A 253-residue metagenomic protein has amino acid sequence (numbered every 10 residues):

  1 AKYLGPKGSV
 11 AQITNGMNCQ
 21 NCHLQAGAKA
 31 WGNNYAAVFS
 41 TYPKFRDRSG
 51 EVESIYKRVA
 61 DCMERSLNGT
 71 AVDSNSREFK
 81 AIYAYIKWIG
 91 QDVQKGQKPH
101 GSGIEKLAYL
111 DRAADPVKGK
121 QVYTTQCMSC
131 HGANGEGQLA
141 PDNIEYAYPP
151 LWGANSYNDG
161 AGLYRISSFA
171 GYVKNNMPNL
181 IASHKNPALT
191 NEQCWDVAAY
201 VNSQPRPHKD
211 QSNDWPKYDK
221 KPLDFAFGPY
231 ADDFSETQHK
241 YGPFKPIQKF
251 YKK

Functional and structural regions predicted by a protein language model:
A1-A11, Q91-T124, Q138, A182: Electrostatic cytochrome c docking/interface patches
A1-K29: N-terminal Sec/ER secretory leader and immediately downstream segment of secreted/extracellular precursors
K2-K7, F45-A60, E64-K80, K87-Q91 (+1 more regions): N-terminal export/targeting leaders of redox proteins
Y3, K29-V72, I82, Y146-H208: Extracytoplasmic electron-transfer domains, predominantly the class I c-type cytochrome c fold
G16-G27, I82, G119-Q138, V197-V201: The canonical Cys-X-X-Cys-His
Q25, Y85-W88, N175: Glycine-rich, acidic and aromatic/proline-enriched surface loops and short helix-turn segments that act as binding
A30-Y35, Q94-K98, L139-N143, L163 (+1 more regions): Short, solvent-exposed loop/turn and secondary-structure capping segments
T125, S129-C130, E136-G137, Y146 (+3 more regions): C-terminal cap of thioredoxin/glutaredoxin-like
